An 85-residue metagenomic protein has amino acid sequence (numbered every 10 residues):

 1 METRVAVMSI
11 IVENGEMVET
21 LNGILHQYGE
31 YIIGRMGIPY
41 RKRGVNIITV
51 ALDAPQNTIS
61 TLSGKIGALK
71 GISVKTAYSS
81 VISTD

Functional and structural regions predicted by a protein language model:
M1-D85: Long, contiguous binding/interaction regions
